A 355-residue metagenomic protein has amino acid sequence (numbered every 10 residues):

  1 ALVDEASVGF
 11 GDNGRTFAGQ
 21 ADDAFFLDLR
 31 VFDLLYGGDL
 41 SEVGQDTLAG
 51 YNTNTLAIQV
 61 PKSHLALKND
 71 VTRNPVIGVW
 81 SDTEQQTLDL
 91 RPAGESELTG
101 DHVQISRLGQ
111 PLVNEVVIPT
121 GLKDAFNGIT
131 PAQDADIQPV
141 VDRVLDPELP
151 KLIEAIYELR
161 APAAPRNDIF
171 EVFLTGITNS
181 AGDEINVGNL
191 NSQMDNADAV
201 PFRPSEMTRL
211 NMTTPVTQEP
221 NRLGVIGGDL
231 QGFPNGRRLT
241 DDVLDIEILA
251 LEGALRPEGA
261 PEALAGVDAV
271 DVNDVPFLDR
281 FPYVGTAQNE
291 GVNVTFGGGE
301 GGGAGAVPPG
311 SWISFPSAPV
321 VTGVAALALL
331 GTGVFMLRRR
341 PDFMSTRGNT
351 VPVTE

Functional and structural regions predicted by a protein language model:
A1-G302, R338, V353: Surface-exposed extracytoplasmic segments
G301-G323: Extracellular Ser/Thr-rich, low-complexity/disordered mucin-like segments
G323-E355: C-terminal membrane-anchoring or membrane-association module
